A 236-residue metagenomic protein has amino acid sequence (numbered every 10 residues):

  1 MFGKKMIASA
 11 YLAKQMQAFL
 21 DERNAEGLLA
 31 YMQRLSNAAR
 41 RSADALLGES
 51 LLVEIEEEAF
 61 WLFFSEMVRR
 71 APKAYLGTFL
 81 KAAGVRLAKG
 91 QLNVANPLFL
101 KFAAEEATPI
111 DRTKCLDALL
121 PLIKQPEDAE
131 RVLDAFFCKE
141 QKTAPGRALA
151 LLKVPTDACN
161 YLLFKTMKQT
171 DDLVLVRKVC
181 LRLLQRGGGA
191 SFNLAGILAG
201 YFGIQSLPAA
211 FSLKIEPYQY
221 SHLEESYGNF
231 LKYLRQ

Functional and structural regions predicted by a protein language model:
M1-C159, L163-G187, L194, Q236: Non-catalytic all-alpha helical scaffold/repeat segments
L181, Q185-S226: Catalytic phosphate/nucleotide-handling subdomain of diverse soluble enzymes
P217, Y233-Q236: A structural signal for alpha-helix termini and helix-coil/disorder junctions
Y227-Y233: A structural-propensity feature for long, helix-poor, extended segments
